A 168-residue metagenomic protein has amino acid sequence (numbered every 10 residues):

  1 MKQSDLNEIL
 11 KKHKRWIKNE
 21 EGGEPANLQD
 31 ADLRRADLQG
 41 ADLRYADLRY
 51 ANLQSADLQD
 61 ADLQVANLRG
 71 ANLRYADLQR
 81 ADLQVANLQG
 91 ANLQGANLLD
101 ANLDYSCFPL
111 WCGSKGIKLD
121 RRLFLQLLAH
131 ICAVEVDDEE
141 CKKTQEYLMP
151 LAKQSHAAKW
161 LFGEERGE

Functional and structural regions predicted by a protein language model:
M1-R35, Q39, Y45, R49-Y50 (+6 more regions): Intrinsic low-complexity/IDR segments
